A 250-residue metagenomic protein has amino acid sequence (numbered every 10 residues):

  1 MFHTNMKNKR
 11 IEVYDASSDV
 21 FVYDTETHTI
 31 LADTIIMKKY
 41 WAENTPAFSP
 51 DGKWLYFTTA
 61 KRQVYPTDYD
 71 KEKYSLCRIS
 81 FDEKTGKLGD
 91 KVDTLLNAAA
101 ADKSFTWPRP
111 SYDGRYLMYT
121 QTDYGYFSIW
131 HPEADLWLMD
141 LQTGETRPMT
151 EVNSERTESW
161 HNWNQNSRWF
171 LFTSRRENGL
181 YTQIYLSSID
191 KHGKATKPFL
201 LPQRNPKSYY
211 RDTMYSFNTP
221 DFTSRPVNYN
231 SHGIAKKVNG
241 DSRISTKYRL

Functional and structural regions predicted by a protein language model:
M1-L250: Sequence signature of WD/YWTD-type beta-propeller architectures
